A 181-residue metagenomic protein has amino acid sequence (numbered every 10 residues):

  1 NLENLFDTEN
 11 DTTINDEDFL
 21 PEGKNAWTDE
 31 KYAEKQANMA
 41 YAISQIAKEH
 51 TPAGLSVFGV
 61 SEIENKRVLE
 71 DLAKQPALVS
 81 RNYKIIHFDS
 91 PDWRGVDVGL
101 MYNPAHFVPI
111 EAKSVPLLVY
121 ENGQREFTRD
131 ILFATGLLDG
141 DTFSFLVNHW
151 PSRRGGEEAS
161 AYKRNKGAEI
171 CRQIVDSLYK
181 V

Functional and structural regions predicted by a protein language model:
N1-N4, K24, E111-K113, T142-S152: Active-site-proximal beta-strand elements of phosphoester/diester hydrolases
L2-N82, I86-V98, A168-E169: N-terminal, active-site-proximal structural segment of metallo-dependent hydrolase catalytic domains
I63-T142, W150: Structured beta-strand-rich core segments of catalytic domains in phosphoester-bond hydrolases
H87, L132-V181: Extracytoplasmic, non-cytosolic globular domains
